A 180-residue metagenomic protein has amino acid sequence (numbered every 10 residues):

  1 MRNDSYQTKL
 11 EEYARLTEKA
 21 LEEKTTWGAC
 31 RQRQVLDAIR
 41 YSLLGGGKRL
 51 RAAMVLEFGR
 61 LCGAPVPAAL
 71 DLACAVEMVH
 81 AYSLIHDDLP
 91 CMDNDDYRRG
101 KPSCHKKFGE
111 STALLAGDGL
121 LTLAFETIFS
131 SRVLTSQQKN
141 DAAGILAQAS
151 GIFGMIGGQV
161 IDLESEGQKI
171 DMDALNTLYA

Functional and structural regions predicted by a protein language model:
M1-T25: N-terminal amphipathic/basic leader segments beginning at the initiator methionine
E12-L16, T25, A29-A180: Mg2+-dependent prenyl diphosphate-binding active-site environment of isoprenoid biosynthetic enzymes
